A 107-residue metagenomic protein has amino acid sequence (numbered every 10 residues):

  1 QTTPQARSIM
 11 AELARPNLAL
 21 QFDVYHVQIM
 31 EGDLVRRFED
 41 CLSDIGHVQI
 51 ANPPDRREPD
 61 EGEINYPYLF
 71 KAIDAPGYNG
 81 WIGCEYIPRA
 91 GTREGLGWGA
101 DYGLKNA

Functional and structural regions predicted by a protein language model:
T3-F22, H26-A107: Histidine-acidic metal/acid-base catalytic patches
